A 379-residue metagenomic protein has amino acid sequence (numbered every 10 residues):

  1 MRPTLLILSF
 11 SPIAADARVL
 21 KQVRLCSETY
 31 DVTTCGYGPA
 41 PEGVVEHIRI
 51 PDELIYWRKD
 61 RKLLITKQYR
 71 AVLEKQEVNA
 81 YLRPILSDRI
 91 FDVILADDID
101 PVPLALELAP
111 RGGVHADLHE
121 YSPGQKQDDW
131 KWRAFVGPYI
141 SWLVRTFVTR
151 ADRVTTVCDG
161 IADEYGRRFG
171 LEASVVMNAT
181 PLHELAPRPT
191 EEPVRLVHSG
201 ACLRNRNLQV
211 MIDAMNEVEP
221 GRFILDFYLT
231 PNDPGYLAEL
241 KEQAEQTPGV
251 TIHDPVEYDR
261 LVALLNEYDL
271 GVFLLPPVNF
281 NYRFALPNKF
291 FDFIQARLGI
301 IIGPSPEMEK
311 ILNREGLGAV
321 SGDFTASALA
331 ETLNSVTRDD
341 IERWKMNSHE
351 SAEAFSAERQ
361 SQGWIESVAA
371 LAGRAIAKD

Functional and structural regions predicted by a protein language model:
M1-E42, E46, R153, A173 (+2 more regions): N-terminal subdomain of nucleotide-sugar transferases
I7-L8, P189-R206, M211-M215, D226 (+1 more regions): Conserved donor-binding/catalytic core segment of Leloir-type glycosyltransferases
N79-D88, P103, P123, A134-V154 (+1 more regions): Membrane-proximal helix-turn-helix segments that form the acceptor-binding/catalytic region of lipid-linked
G160, A179: Carbohydrate-associated surface elements
R206, Y258-L264, G271-F291, I301-K310: Nucleotide-sugar-dependent
I224-A238, D254: Glycosyltransferase donor-sugar binding loop
L237-L265: Nucleotide-activated donor-binding/catalytic signature segment of Leloir-type glycosyltransferases, i.e., the conserved
F324-L329, T337-A369: A charged, aromatic-enriched C-terminal amphipathic alpha-helix characteristic of glycosyltransferases across folds
